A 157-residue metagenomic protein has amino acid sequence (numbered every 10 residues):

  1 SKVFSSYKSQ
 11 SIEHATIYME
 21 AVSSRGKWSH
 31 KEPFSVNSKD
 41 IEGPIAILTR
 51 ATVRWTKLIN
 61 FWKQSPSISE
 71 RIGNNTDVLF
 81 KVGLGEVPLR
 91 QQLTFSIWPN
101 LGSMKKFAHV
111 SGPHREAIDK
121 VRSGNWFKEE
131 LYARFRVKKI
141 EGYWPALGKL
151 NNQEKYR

Functional and structural regions predicted by a protein language model:
S1, K8-L93, G102-G112, E130-R157: Short S/T/G/P-rich N-terminal loop/turn motif that feeds into the first structured element of a domain
H114-A117: Compact nucleic-acid interaction/catalytic patches
F127: An exposed tryptophan-centered "aromatic clamp" motif
